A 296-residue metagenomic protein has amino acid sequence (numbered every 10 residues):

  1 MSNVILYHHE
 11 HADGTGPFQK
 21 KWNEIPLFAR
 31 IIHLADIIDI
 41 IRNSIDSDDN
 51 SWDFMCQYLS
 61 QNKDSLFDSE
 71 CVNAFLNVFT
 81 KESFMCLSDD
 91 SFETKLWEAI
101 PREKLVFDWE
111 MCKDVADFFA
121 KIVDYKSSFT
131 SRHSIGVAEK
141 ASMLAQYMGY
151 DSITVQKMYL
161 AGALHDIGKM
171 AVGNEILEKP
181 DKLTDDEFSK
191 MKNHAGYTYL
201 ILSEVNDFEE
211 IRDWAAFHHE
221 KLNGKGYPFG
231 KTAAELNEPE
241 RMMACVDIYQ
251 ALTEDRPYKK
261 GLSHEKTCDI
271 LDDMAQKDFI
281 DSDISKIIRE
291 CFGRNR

Functional and structural regions predicted by a protein language model:
M1-R296: Histidine- and acidic-residue-rich, metal-dependent catalytic cores
